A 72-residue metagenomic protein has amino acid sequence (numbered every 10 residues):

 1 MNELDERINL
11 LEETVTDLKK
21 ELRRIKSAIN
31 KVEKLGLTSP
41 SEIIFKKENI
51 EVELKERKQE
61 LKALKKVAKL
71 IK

Functional and structural regions predicted by a protein language model:
M1-K20: Short, charge/polar-rich alpha-helical segments
E6, L10, R23, S41 (+3 more regions): Extended alpha-helical coiled-coil rod domains
E12, E33, I71-K72: Generic secondary-structure transition motif, activating predominantly at the C-termini of alpha-helices
T16-E48: Short E/K-rich amphipathic alpha-helical oligomerization segments
S27, V52, K66: Charged/polar, solvent-exposed surface patches and flexible loops
E60-K72: Long amphipathic alpha-helical coiled-coil segments
